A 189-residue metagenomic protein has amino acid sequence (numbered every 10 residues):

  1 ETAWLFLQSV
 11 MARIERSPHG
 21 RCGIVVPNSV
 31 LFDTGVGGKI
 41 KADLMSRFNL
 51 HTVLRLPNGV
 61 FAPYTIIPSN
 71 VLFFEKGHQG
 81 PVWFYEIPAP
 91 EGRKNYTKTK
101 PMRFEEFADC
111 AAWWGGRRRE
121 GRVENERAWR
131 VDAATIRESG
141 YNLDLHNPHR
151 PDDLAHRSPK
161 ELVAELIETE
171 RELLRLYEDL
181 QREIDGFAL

Functional and structural regions predicted by a protein language model:
E1-L189: A conserved structural/catalytic subdomain of Rossmann-like adenosyl-cofactor enzymes
